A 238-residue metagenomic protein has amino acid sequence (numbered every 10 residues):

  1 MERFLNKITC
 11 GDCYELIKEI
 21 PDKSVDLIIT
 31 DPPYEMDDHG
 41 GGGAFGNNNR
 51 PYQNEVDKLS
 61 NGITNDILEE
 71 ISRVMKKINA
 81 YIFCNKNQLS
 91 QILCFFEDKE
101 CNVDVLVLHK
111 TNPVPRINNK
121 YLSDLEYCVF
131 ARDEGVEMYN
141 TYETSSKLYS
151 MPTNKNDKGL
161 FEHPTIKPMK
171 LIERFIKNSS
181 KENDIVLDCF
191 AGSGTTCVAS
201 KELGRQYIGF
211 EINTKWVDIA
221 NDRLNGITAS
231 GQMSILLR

Functional and structural regions predicted by a protein language model:
M1-F4, N221-L236: Short, conserved SAM-binding/catalytic segment of Class I S-adenosyl-L-methionine-dependent methyltransferases
E2-F210, K215-D218: Core catalytic lobe of class I
W216, L236-L237: Short, charged/polar low-complexity linear motifs in solvent-exposed/disordered segments
